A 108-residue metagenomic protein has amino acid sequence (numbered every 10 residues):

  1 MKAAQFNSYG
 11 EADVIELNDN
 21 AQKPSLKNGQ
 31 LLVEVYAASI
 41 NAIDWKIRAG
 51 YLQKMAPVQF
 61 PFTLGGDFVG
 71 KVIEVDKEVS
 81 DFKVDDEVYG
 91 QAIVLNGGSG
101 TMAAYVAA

Functional and structural regions predicted by a protein language model:
M1-K2: Extreme N-terminal starter segment of soluble prokaryotic enzymes
Q5-S8, A49, V72: Residue-level signal for short segments within beta-strands and strand-turn junctions of well-structured beta-sheet
G10-E16, A42: Short N-terminal binding/cap micro-motifs at the start of the first secondary-structure element
Q22-I40, L52-V94: Glycine-rich beta-strand-centered segment in the early N-terminal region that forms part of a ligand/cofactor-binding
I43-A49: Cytochrome P450 core scaffold surrounding the K-helix E-X-X-R motif and the conserved "meander" helix-loop region
R48, I73-E74, A107-A108: Short beta-strand-to-turn element immediately C-terminal to the catalytic PLP-Schiff-base lysine in fold type I
L95-A108: A structural motif shared across PLP-dependent enzymes of the aminotransferase-like
